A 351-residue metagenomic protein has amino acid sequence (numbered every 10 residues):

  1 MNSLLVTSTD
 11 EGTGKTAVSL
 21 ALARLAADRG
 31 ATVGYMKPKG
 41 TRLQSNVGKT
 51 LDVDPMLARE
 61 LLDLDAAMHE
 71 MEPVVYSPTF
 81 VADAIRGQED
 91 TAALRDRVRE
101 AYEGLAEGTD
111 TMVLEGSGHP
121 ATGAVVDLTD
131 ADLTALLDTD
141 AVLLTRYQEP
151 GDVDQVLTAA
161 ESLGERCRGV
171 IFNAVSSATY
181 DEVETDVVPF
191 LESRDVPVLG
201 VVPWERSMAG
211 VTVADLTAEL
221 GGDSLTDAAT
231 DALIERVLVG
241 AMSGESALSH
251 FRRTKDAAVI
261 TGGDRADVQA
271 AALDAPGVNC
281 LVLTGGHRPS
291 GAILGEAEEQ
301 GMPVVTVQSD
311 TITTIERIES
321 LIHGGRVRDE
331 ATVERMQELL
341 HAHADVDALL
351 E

Functional and structural regions predicted by a protein language model:
S3-L5, T32-G34, M56, M68-H69 (+8 more regions): Structural motif
S3-T13, A17-G104, D181-E182, V187-S193: N-terminal phosphate/diphosphate-binding loop that engages ATP/GTP or pyrophosphate donors across diverse enzyme folds
S8-D10, P38-K39, V53-D54, L61 (+10 more regions): Fold-independent oxyanion-binding glycine-rich loops and adjacent beta-strand/coil segments at enzyme active sites
A27-A31, E60-A67, E103-E107, E161 (+8 more regions): Generic secondary-structure signature for well-ordered alpha-helical cores
V81-V125, A131-A135: Phosphate-binding/switch loop-helix module in NTP-utilizing enzymes
G118-V196, G200, R265-G301, V305-L321 (+1 more regions): Conserved catalytic-core segment of NTP-binding enzymes
G169, N173-Q269, L273, R326-E351: C-terminal accessory "lid"/substrate-recognition subdomains
